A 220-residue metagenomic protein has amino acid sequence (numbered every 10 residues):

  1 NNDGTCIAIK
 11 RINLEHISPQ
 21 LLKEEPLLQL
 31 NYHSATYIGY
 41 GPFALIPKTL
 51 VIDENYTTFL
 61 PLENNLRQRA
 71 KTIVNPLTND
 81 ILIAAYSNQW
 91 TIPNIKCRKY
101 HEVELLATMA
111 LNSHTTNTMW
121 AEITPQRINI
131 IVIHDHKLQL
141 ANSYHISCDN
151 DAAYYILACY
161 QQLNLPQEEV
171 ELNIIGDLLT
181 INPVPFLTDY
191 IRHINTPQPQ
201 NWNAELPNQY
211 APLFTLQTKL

Functional and structural regions predicted by a protein language model:
N1-L220: Hydrophobic/aromatic-enriched cytosolic interaction surfaces used to assemble or bind macromolecules
